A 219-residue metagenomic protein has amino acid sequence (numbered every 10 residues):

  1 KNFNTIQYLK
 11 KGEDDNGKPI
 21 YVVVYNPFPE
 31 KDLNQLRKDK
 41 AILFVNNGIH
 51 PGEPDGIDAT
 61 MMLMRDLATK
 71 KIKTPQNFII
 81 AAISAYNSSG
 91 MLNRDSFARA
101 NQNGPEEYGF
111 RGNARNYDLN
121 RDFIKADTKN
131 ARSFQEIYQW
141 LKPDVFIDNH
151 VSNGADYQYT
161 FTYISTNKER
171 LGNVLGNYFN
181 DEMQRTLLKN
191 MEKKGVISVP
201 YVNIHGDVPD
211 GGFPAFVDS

Functional and structural regions predicted by a protein language model:
K1-S219: Structured catalytic-domain cores with a bias toward divalent-metal coordination
